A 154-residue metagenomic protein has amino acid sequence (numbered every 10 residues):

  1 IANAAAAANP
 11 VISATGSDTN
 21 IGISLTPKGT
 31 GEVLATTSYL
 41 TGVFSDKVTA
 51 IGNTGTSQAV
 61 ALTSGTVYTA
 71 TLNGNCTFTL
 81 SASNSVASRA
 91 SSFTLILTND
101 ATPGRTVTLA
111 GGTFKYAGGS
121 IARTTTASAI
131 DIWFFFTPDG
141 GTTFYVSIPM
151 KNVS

Functional and structural regions predicted by a protein language model:
I1-S64: Intrinsic low-complexity, repeat-rich intrinsically disordered segments enriched in small/flexible residues
N3-T15, N20, K28-E32, T71-S154: Acidic, glycine/polar-enriched metal-coordinating patches/loops that mediate binding to polyanionic ligands
